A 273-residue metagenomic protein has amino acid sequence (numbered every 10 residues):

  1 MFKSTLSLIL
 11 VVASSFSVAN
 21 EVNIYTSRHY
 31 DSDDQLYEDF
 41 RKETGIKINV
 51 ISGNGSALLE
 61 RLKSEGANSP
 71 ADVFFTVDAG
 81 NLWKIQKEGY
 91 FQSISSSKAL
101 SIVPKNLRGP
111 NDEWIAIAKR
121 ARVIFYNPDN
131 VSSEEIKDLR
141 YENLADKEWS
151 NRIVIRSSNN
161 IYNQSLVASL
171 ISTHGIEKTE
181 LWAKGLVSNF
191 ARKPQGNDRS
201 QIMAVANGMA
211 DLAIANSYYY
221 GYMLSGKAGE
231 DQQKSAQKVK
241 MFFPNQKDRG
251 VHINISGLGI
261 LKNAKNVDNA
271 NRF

Functional and structural regions predicted by a protein language model:
N20-K84: Early extracytoplasmic/lumenal segment of secretory-pathway proteins
Y25-R28, P110-W114, Y126-D129, S133-E134 (+3 more regions): Short beta-strand->loop
I46, G66-F74, Y90, W149-N151 (+1 more regions): Alpha-to-beta junction loops
S69-F74, Q92-I124, E142, R152-I155: A structural signal for short loop-to-beta-strand junctions that line the ligand-binding cleft of periplasmic/secreted
F91-L100, W114-I115, E142, G229-H252: Short beta-strand->loop
F125-N130, N245, I253-N266: A bilobed periplasmic-binding-protein/Venus flytrap-type ligand-binding module shared by bacterial periplasmic
L139-K147, S256-F273: Bilobed periplasmic-binding protein/Venus flytrap-like ligand-binding cleft at the lobe interface of extracytoplasmic
Y162-S165, S169-P244: Ligand-binding pocket segment of bilobal, Venus flytrap-like solute-binding proteins
